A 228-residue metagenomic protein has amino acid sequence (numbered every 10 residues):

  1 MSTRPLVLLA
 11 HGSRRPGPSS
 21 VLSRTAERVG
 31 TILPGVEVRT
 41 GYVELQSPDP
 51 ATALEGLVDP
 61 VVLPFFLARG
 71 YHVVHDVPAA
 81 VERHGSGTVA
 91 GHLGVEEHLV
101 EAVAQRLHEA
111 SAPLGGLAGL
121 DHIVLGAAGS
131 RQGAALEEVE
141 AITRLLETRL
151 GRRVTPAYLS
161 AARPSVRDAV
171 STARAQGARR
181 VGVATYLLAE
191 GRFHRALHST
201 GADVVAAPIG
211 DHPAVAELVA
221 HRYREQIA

Functional and structural regions predicted by a protein language model:
M1-A228: Active-site-proximal alpha-helix that buttresses catalytic centers in soluble enzyme cores
